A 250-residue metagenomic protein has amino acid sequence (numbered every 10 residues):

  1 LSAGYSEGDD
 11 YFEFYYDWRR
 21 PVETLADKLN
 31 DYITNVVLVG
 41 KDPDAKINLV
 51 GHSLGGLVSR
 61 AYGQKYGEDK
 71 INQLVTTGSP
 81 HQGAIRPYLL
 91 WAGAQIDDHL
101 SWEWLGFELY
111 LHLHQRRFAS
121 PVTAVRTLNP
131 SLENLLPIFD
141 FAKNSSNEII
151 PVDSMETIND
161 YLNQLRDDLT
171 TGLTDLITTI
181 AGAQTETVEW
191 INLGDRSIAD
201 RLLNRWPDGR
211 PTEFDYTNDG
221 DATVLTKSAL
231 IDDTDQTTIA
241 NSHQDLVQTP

Functional and structural regions predicted by a protein language model:
L1-A45: Active-site catalytic motif of lipid deacylating hydrolases and related acyltransferases
E7-Y11, P43-I47, D69-Q73, T174-L176: Loop/turn elements at helix/coil->beta-strand transitions in domains of secreted/extracellular proteins
Y16, L54, S79: Short acidic donor-binding/metal-coordinating loop in glycosyltransferase active sites
I33, Y62-G63: A conserved amphipathic alpha-helix that caps or lines the catalytic cleft of carbohydrate- and lipid-modifying enzymes
K46-G51, T77: Short beta-strand immediately N-terminal to the catalytic nucleophile in serine-hydrolase-like folds
V50-G55, S59: Gly/Ala-rich beta-loop-alpha elbow adjacent to hydrolase catalytic centers
Q64-P250: Helical cap/lid subdomain of alpha/beta-hydrolase-fold lipid enzymes that gates access to the catalytic pocket
